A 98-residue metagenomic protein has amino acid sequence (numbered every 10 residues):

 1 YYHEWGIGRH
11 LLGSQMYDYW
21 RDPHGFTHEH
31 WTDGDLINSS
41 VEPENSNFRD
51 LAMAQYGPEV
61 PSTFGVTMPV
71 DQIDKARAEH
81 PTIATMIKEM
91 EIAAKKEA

Functional and structural regions predicted by a protein language model:
Y1-N38, E44, L51-A52, Y56-E91 (+1 more regions): Vicinal oxygen chelate
